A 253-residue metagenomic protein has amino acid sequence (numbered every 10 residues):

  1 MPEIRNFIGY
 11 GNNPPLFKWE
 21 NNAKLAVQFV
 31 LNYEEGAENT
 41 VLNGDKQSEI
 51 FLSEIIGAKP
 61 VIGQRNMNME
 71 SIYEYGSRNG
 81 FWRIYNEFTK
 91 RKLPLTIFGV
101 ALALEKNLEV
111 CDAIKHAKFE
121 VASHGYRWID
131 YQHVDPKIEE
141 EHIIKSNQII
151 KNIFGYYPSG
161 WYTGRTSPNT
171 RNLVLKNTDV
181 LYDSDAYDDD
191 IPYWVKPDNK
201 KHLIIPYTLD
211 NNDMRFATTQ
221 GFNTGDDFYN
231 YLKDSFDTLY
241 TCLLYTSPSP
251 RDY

Functional and structural regions predicted by a protein language model:
P2-L203, F228-L244: Catalytic alpha-helical scaffold of carbohydrate-active enzymes acting on polysaccharides/glycoconjugates
L104, L209, P250: Hydrophobic pocket-lining residues within nucleotide cofactor-binding pockets
T208-D234: A conserved mid-domain beta-alpha-beta active-site/ligand-binding segment of alpha/beta enzyme cores
Y245-Y253: Single conserved hydrophobic/aromatic residue that forms the stacking wall/gate of nucleotide- or nucleobase-binding
